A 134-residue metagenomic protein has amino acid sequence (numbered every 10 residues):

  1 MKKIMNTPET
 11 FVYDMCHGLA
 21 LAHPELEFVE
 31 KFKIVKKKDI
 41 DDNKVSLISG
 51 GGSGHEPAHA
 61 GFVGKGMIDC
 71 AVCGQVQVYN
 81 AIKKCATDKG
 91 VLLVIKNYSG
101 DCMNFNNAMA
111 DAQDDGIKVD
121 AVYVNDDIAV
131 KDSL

Functional and structural regions predicted by a protein language model:
M1-L47, K65: N-terminal amphipathic/basic leader segments beginning at the initiator methionine
T7-L19, E30, H59, V63 (+3 more regions): General structural feature for long, well-ordered alpha-helical segments within catalytic domains of soluble enzymes
H17-F28, I68, V72-C73, K83 (+2 more regions): Generic secondary-structure signature for well-ordered alpha-helical cores
H23, G50-S53, C70-A71, I95-Y98 (+1 more regions): Fold-independent oxyanion-binding glycine-rich loops and adjacent beta-strand/coil segments at enzyme active sites
L26, K33, K44-I48, C70 (+2 more regions): Structural motif
K44-S53, P57-A58: Extended, non-catalytic structural segments that build the interaction scaffolds of large macromolecular assemblies
H55, H59-K89, D126-A129: Glycine-rich oxoanion-binding loops at beta->alpha junctions
Q77, A86-L134: N-terminal glycine-/lysine-enriched basic segments
